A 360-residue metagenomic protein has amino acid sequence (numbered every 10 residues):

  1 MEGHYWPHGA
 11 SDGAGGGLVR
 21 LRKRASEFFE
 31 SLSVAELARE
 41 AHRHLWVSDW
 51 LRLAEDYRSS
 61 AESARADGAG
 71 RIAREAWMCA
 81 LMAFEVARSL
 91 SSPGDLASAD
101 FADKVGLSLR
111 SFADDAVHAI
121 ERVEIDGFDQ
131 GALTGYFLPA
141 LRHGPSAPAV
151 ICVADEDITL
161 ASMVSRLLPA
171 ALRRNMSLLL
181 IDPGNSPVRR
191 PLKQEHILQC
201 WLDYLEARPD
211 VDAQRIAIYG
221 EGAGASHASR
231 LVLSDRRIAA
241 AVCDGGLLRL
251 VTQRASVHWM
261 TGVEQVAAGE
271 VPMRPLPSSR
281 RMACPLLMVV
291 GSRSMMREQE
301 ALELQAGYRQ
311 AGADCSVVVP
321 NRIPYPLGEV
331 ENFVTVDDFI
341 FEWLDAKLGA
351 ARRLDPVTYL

Functional and structural regions predicted by a protein language model:
W50, D95, A99-H143: N-terminal cap/lid segment of alpha/beta-hydrolase-fold proteins
P139, P145-E156: Short beta-strand element of the alpha/beta-hydrolase
S162-L180: Short amphipathic alpha-helix adjacent to the substrate-entry channel of hydrolases
P187-I218, H227-R230, V336-D338: Alpha/beta-hydrolase active-site loop
A225-P272, P277, C284, Q299: Hydrolase active-site cap/lid region
M282-A283, M288-V290: Short beta-strand/loop motif that positions the catalytic acidic residue of the alpha/beta-hydrolase fold
Y308-P326: Catalytic histidine neighborhood in serine/cysteine hydrolases with alpha/beta-hydrolase-type architecture
E331-L360: Catalytic active-site module of serine/aspartate enzymes centered on a nucleophile-bearing elbow/loop
